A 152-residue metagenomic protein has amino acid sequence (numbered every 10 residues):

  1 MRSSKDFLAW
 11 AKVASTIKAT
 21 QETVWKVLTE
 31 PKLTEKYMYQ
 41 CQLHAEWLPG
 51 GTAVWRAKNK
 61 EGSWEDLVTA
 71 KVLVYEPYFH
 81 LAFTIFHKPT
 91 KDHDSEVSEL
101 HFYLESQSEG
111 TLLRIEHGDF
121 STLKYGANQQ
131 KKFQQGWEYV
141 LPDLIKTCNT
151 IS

Functional and structural regions predicted by a protein language model:
M1-H44, L48: Hydrophobic ligand-binding cavity/cleft-lining segments
M1-S3, K58-N59, P89-K91: Short, P/G- and charge-enriched loop/turn segments at secondary-structure junctions
L8-A14, T52, L67, H80 (+2 more regions): Intrinsic-disorder/low-complexity, polar/charged segments enriched in Ser/Thr/Lys/Arg/Asp/Glu/Gln
V24-W25, T34, A53, V72 (+4 more regions): Hydrophobic pocket/interface hotspot
Y39, K58, F86, E116: Surface loops and adjacent helix of pleckstrin homology
C41-R56, G62-W64: A solvent-exposed, acidic/Ser-Thr-rich amphipathic alpha-helical stretch
L43, S63-S108, G118: Hydrophobic-ligand binding "helix-grip"
D119-S152: A conserved amphipathic terminal alpha-helix motif
